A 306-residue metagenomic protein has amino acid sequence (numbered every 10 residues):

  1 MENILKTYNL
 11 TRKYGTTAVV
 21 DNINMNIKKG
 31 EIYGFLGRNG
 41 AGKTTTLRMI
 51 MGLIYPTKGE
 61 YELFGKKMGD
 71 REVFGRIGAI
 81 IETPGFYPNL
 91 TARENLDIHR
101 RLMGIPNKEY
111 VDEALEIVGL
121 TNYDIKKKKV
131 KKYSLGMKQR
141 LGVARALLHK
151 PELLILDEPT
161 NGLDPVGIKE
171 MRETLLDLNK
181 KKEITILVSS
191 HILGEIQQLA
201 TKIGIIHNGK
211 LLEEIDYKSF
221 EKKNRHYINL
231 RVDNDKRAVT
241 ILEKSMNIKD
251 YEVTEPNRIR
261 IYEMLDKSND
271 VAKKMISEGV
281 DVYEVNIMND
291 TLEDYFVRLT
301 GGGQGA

Functional and structural regions predicted by a protein language model:
G59-V73: Conserved ABC transporter NBD signature motif
K108-I125: Conserved ABC ATPase "signature" region
L154-E158: Catalytic Walker B motif of ABC-type/P-loop ATPase nucleotide-binding domains
E173-Y262: ABC transporter nucleotide-binding domain
H226-L299, A306: Short, charged/small-residue-rich alpha-helical element at the C-terminal edge of ABC transporter nucleotide-binding
